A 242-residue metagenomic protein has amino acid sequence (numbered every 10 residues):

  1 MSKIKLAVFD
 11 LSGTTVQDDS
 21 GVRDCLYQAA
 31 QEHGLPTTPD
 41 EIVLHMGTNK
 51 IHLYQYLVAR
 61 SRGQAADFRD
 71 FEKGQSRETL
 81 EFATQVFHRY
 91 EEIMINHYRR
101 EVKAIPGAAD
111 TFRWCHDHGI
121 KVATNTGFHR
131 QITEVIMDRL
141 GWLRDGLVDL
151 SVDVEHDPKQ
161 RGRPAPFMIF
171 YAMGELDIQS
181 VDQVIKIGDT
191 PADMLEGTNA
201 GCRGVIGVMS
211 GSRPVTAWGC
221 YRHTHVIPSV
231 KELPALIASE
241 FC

Functional and structural regions predicted by a protein language model:
S2, H118-I120, L176-V181, E240-C242: Glycine-rich phosphate-binding loop signature in dinucleotide/nucleotide-binding domains
S2-A109, R113-H118, E134: N-terminal helical cap/lid subdomain that shapes the substrate entry/recognition surface in HAD-like hydrolases
V8, T15, A104, V122 (+3 more regions): Conserved SAM-binding loop
T14, G21, R130, A192 (+1 more regions): Conserved Rossmann-like nucleotide-cofactor binding loop
Q31-H33, L57-R60, A109, R113-A123 (+2 more regions): Substrate-recognition/cap helix-loop segment adjacent to the acidic, metal-dependent catalytic center of Asp-based
R163-M194: Conserved Lys-Pro-Asp/Glu-containing loop-to-beta segment of HAD-superfamily phosphomonoesterases, centered on
I185-H225: Acidic, Mg2+-coordinating phosphoryl-transfer loop and its flanking beta/alpha structural elements, shared across
H225-E232: Short acidic-hydrophobic, aromatic-tinged amphipathic segments that line or gate anion-handling sites
